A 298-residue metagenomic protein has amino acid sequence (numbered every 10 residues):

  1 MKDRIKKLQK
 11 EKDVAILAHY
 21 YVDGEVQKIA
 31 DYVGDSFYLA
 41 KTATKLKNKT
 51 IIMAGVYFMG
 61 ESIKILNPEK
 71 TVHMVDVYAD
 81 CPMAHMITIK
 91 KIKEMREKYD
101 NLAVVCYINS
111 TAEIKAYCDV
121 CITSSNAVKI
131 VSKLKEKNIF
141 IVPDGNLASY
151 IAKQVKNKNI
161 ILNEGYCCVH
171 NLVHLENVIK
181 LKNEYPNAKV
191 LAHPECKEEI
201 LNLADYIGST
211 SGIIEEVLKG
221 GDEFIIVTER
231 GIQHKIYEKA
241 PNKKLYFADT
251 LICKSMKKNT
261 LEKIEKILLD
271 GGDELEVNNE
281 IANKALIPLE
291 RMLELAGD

Functional and structural regions predicted by a protein language model:
M1-V227, I232-D298: Active-site loop-to-helix "anion-binding N-cap" substructures in soluble metabolic enzymes
